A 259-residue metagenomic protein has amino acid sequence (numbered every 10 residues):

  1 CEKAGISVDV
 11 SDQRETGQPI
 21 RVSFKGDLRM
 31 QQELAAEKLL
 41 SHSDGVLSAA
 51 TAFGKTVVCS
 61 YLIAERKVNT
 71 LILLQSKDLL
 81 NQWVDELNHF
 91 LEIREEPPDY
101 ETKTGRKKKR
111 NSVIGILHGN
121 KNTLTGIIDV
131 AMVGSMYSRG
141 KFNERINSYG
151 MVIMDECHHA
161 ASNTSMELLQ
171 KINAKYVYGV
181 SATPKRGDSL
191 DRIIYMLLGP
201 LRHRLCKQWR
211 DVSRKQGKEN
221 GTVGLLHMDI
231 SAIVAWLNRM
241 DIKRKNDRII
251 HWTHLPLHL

Functional and structural regions predicted by a protein language model:
C1-A4: Charged, low-complexity intrinsically disordered regions
V8-S48: Conserved pre-motif I regulatory segment
S41-R66, T70-L71: Walker A/P-loop
N69-L80, H254-L259: Conserved strand-helix element at the start of the C-terminal RecA-like helicase core
K77-N120: Conserved helix-turn-beta segment of the N-terminal RecA-like "Helicase ATP-binding" lobe in SF1/SF2 helicases
H118-M151, S162-E167: Conserved helix/coil segment N-terminal to the catalytic DExD/H
G150-M151, H158-I230, V234: Post-DEXD/H (motif II) to motif III coupling segment of the RecA-like Helicase ATP-binding lobe
K243-L259: Conserved helicase/translocase motor-coupling segment
